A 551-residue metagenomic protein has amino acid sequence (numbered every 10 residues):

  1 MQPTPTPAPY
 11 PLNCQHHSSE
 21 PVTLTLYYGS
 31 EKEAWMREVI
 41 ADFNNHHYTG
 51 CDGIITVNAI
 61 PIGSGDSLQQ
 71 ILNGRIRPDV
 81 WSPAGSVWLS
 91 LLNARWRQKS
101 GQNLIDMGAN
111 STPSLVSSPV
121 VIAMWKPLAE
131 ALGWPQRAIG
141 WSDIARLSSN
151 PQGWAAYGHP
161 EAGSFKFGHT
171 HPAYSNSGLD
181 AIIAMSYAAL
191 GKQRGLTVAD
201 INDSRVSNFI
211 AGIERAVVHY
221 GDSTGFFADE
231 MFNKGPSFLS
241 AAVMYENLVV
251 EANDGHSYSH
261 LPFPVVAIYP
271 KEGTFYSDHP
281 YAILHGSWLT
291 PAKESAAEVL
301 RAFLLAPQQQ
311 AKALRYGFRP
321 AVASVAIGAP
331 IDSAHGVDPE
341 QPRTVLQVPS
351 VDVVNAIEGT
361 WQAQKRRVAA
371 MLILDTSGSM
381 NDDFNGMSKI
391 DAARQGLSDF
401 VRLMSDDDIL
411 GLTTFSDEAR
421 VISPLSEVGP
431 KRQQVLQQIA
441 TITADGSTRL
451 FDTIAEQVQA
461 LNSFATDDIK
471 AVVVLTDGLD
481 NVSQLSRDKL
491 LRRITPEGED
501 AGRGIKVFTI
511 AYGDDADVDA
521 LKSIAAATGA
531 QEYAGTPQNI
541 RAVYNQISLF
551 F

Functional and structural regions predicted by a protein language model:
P5-S111, D229: Early extracytoplasmic/lumenal segment of secretory-pathway proteins
R97-Y174: A conserved helix-loop-strand patch within extracytoplasmic ligand-binding domains of the periplasmic binding
V121-P127, S277-A296, K312-Y316: A bilobed periplasmic-binding-protein/Venus flytrap-type ligand-binding module shared by bacterial periplasmic
A184-A267: Ligand-binding pocket segment of bilobal, Venus flytrap-like solute-binding proteins
L261-F263, G478-A527, Y533-Q538, N545-Q546: VWA/integrin I-like adhesion module and closely mimicked acidic/polar interface patches used
A321-L372, T376-F384, R420, S426-P430 (+2 more regions): Acidic, polar low-complexity linker/tail segments
D375-S377, A393, L412-F415, Q457 (+4 more regions): DG-centered beta-turn motif at the end of beta-strands
D383, I409-T441, D452-T466, S483-K489 (+1 more regions): Short beta-strand-loop
